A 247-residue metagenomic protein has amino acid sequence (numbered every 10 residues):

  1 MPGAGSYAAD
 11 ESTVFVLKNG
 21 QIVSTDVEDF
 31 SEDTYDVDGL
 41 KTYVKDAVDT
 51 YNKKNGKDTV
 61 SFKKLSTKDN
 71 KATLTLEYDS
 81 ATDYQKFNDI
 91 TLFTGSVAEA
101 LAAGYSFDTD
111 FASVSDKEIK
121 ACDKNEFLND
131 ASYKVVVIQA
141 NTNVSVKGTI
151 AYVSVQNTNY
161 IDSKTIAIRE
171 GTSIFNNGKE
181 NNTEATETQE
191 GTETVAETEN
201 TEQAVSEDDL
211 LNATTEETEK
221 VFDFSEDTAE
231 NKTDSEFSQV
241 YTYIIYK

Functional and structural regions predicted by a protein language model:
M1-A8, S12-V14: Gram-positive cell-envelope targeting signals
D10-S12, K18, N70-L74: Envelope-exposed proteins and targeting segments
V14, I22-V27, L74-L76: Short, well-ordered beta-strand segments enriched in hydrophobic/aromatic residues
L17, D29, E77-A81: Solvent-exposed residues in well-ordered beta-strands and their adjoining turns, especially edge/terminal strands
D26-T34: Short, solvent-exposed aromatic-acidic interface loops
Y35-L40, V44, V48: Active-site-surrounding "flap" and adjacent substrate/cofactor-binding loops of secreted or lumenal enzymes, prototyped
K45-A81: Post-signal peptide N-terminal segment of secreted/secretory-pathway proteins
T67-K247: Mature, soluble, non-transmembrane domains
